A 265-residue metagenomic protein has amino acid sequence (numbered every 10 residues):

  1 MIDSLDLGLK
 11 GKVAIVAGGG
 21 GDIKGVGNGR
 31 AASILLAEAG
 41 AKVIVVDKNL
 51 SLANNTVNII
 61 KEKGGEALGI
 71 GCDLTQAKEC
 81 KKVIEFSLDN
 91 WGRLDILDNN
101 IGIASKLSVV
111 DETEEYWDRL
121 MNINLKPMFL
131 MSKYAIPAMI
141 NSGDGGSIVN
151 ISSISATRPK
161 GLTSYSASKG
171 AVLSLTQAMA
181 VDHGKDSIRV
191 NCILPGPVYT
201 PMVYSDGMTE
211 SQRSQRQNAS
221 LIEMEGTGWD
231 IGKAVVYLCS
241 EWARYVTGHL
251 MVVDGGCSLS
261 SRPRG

Functional and structural regions predicted by a protein language model:
I2-D6, V236, T247-G265: Short C-terminal tail/terminal secondary-structure segment of NAD(P)H-dependent dehydrogenase/reductase domains
L7-I44: Canonical Rossmann dinucleotide-binding motif of NAD(H)/NADP(H)-dependent dehydrogenases/reductases, specifically
K12, G65-E66, R93-L94, M139-S152 (+2 more regions): Active-site loop of short-chain dehydrogenase/reductase
D22, V149-A171, T176-K185: Catalytic loop of short-chain dehydrogenase/reductase
S108-V109, T113-D118, Q212, R216: Substrate-binding pocket helix/loop in short-chain dehydrogenase/reductase
P137, V181-K185, R244: Alpha-helical segment proximal to the catalytic Tyr-Lys
C192, S211-V246, G255: C-terminal helical subdomain
